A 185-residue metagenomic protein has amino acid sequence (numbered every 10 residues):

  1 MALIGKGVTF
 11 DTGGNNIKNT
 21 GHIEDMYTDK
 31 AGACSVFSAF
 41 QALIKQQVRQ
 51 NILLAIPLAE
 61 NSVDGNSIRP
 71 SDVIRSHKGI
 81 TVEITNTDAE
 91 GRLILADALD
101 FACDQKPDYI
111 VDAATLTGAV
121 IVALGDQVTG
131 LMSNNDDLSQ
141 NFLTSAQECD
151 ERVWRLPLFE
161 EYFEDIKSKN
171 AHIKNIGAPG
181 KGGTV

Functional and structural regions predicted by a protein language model:
M1-V185: A generic structural signal for tightly packed, nonpolar segments enriched in small/aliphatic residues
